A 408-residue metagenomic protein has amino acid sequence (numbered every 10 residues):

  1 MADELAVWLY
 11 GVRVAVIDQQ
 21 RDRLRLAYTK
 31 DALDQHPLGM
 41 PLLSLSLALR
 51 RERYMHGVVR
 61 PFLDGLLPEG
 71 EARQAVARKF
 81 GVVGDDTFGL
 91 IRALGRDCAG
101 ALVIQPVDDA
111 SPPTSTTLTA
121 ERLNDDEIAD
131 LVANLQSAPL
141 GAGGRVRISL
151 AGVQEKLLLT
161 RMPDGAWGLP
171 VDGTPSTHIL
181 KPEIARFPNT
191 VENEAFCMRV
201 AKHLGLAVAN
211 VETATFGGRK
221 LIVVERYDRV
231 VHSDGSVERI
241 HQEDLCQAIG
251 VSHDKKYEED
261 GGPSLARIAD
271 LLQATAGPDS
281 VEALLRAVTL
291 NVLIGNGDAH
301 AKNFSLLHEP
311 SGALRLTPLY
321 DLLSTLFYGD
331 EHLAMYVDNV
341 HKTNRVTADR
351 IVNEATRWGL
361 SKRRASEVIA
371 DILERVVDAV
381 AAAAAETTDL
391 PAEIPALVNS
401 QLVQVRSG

Functional and structural regions predicted by a protein language model:
M1-G408: Phosphate/dinucleotide-binding and metal-coordinating scaffold of catalytic cores in nucleotide-dependent enzymes
